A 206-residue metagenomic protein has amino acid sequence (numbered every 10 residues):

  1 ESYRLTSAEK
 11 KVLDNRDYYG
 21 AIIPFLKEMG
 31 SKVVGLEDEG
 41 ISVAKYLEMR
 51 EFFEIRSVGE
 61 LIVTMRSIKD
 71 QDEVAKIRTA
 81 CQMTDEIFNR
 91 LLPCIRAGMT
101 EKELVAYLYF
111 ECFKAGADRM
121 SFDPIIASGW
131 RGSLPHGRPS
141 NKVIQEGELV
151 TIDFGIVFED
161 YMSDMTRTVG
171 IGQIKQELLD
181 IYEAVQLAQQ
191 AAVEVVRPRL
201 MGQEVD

Functional and structural regions predicted by a protein language model:
E1-D206: Active-site neighborhoods and metal-handling regions in enzymes and metal-associated proteins
